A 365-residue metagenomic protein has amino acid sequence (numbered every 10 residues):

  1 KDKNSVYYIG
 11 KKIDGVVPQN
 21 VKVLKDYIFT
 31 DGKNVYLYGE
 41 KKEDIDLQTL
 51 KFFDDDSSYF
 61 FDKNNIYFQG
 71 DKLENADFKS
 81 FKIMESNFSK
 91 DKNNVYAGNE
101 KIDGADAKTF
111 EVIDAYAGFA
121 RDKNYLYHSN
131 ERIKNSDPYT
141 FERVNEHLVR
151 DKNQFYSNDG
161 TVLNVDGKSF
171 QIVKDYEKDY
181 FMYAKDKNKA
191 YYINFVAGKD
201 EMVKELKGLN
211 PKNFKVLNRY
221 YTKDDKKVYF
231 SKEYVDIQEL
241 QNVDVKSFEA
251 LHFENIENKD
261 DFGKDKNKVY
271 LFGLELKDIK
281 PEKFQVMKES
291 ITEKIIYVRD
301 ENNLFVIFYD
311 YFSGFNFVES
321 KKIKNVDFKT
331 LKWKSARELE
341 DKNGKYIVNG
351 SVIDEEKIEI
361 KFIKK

Functional and structural regions predicted by a protein language model:
K1-K365: Non-catalytic tandem-repeat scaffold regions and their flanking low-complexity/translocation tails
